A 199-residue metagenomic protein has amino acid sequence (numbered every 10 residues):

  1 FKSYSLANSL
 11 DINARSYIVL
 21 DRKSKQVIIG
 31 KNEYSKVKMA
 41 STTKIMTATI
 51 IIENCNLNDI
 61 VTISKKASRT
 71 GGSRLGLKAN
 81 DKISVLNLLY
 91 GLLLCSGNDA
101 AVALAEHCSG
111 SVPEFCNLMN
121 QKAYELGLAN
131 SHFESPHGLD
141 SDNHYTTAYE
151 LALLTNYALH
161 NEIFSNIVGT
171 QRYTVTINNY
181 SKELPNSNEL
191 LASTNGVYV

Functional and structural regions predicted by a protein language model:
F1-T42, L57-D59, C116: Beta-lactamase-like hydrolase cores
K2-S16, S111-V199: Penicillin-recognizing serine hydrolase domain
Q26, I45, T49, E53 (+7 more regions): Solvent-exposed, polar/charged alpha-helical surfaces in well-ordered, non-transmembrane soluble domains, broadly
I29-I50, I60-V61, I83-G91: Short active-site loop at a secondary-structure junction that contains or immediately precedes the catalytic residue(s)
E53-K66, E162-T170: Short, well-structured active-site flanking segments
T62-G72, S141, T174-V175: Acidic helix-start/capping segments at beta-turn-to-alpha-helix junctions
G71-V102, E106, L184-V199: Conserved catalytic neighborhood of penicillin-recognizing serine enzymes
